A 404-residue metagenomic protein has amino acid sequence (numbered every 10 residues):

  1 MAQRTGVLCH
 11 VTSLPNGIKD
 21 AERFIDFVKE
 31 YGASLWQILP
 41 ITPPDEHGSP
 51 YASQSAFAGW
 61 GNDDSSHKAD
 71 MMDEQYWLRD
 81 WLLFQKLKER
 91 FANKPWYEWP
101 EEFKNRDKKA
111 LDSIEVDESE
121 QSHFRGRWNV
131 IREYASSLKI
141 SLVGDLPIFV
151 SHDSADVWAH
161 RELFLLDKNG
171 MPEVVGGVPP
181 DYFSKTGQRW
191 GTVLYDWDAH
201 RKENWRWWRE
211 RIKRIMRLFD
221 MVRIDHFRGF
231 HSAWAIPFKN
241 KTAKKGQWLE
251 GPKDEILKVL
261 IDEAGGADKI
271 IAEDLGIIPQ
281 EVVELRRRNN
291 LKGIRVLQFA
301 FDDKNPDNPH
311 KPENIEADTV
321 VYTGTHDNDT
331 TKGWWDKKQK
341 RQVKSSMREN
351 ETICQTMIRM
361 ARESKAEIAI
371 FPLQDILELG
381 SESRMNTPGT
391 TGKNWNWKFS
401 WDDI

Functional and structural regions predicted by a protein language model:
M1-E22, D26, E30-G32: Mature N-terminal, pre-catalytic/accessory segment of carbohydrate-active enzymes
M1-Q3, L8-H10, H47-R125, V150-I370 (+3 more regions): Alpha-amylase-like alpha-glycosidases and glucanotransferases acting on alpha-linked glucans and related
D20-P44, R217-F219, A361: Catalytic domains of carbohydrate-active enzymes, especially glycoside hydrolases
L39, S141-V143, P147, M221 (+1 more regions): Outer-envelope exported proteins of Gram-negative bacteria
F124-V150: Conserved, well-ordered alpha-helix/loop/beta-strand core segments that scaffold catalytic motifs
